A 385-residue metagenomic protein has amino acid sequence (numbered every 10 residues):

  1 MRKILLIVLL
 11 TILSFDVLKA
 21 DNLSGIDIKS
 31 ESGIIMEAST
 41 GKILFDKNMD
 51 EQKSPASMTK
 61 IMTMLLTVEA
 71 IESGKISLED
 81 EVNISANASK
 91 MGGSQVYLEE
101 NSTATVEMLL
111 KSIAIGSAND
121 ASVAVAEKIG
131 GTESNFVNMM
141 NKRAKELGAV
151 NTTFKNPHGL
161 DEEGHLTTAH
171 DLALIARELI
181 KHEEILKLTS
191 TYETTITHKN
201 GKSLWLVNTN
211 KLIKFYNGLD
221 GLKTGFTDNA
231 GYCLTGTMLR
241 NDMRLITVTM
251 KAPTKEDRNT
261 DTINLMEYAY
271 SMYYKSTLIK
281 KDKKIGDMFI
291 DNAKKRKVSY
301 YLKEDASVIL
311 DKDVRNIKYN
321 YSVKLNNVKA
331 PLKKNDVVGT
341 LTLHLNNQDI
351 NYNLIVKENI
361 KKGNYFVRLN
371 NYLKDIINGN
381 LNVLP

Functional and structural regions predicted by a protein language model:
M1-R2, P55, V106, F366: Structural motif marking the loop-to-transmembrane transition
R2-D21: Sec-dependent N-terminal signal peptides of Gram-positive bacterial secreted proteins and lipoproteins
K3-L5, L9, I26, S30 (+8 more regions): Hydrophobic alpha-helical segments and their boundary regions
T11, S24-I26, M238, P331-L332: Sterically constrained small-residue positions within well-ordered secondary structures of folded domains
S14, I35, V68, Q95 (+9 more regions): N-terminal hydrophobic or amphipathic segments with adjacent small-residue motifs that include Sec signal peptides
S14-F15, E72, Y273: Hydrophobic alpha-helical membrane context
K19-E183: Active-site-adjacent loops and short helices of periplasmic peptidoglycan-processing enzymes
A149-V150, D161-L166, H170-P385: Domain-terminus/edge residues, biased toward the C-terminal soluble/receptor-binding domains of extracytoplasmic
